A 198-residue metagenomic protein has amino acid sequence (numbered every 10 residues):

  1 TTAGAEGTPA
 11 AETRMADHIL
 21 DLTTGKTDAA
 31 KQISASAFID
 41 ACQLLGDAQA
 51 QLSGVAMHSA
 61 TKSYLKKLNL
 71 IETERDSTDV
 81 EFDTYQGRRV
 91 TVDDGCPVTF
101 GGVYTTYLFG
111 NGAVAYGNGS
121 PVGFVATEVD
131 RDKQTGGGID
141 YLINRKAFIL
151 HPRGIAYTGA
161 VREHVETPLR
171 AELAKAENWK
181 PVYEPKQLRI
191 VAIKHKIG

Functional and structural regions predicted by a protein language model:
T1-R14, G46-S59, R131-P152, E177: Long, contiguous amphipathic alpha-helices that act as assembly "spine/axial" helices in icosahedral shell and virion
D17, D21-I33, D40, K66-G198: Sequence/fold signature of self-assembling virion shell proteins
K31-S53, T61-S63: Short, low-complexity, charged/polar segments at coil/turn and helix-coil boundaries
H58-K62, G95: Histidine- and/or cysteine-centered catalytic micro-motif in compact active-site loops
